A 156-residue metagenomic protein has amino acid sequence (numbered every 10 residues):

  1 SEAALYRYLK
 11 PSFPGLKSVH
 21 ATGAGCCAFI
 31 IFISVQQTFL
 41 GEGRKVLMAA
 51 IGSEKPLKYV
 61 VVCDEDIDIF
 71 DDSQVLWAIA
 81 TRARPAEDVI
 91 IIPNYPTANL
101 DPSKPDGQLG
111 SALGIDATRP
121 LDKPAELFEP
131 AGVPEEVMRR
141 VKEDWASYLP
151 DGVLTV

Functional and structural regions predicted by a protein language model:
S1-V156: Charged, compositionally biased interaction regions
